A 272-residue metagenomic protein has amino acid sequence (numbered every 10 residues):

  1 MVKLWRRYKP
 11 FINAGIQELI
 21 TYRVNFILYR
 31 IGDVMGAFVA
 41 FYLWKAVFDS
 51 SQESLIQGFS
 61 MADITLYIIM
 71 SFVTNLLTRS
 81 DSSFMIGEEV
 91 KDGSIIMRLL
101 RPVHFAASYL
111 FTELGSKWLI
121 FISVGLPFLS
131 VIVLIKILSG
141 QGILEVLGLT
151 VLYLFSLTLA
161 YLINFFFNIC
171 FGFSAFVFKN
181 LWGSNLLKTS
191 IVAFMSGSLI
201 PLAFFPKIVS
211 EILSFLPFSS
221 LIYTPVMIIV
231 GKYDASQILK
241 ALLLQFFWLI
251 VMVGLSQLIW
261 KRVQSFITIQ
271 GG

Functional and structural regions predicted by a protein language model:
M1-G272: Hydrophobic transmembrane alpha-helices and immediately adjacent juxtamembrane helices of multi-pass inner-membrane
